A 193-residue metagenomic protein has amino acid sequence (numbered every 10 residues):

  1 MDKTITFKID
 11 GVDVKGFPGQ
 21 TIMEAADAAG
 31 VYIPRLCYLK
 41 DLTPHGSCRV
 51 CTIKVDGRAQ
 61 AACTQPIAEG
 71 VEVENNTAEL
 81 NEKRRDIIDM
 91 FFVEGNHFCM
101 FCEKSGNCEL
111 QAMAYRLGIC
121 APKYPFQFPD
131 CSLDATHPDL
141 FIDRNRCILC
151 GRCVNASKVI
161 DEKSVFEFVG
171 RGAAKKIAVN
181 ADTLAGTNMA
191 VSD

Functional and structural regions predicted by a protein language model:
M1-T4: Terminal leader/tail segments of proteins
F7-E69: N-terminal cofactor/phosphate-binding cores enriched in small/glycine residues, especially glycine-rich loops such as
R49-D193: Fe-S ferredoxin-like electron-transfer domains and their immediately adjacent linker/connector regions across
